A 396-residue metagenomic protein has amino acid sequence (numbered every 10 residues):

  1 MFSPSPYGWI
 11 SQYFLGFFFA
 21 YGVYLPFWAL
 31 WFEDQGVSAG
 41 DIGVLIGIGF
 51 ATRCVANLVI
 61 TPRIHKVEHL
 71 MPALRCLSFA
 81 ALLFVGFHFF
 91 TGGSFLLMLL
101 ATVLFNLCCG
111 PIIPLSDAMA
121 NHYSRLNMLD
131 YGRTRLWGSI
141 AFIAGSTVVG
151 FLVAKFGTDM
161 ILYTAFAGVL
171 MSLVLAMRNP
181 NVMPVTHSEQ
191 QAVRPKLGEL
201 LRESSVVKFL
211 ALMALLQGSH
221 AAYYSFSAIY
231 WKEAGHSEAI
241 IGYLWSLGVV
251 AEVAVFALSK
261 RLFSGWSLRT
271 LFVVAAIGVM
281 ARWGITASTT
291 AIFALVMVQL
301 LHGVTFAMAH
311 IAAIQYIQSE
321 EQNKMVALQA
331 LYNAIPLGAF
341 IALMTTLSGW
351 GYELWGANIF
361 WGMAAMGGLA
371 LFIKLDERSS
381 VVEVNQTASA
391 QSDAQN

Functional and structural regions predicted by a protein language model:
M1-P4, N179-M213: Juxtamembrane intracellular "pre-TM" segments in multi-pass secondary transporters
F2-R53, V206-L244, H310: Helix-loop boundary and gating motifs at the non-cytosolic
L15, F84, F95-I113, A214 (+1 more regions): Hydrophobic core of transmembrane alpha-helices in multi-pass small-molecule transporters, especially MFS/SLC-type
V55-H69, V153, A254-S267, Y352: Helix-to-loop junctions at the C-terminal end of transmembrane segments in multipass secondary transporters
P72-G86, T270-I285: Structural signature of the two symmetry-related core transmembrane helices
C109-R125, A307-E321: Intracellular juxtamembrane helix-capping segments at the cytosolic ends of symmetry-related transmembrane helices
I161-M177, N358-E377: Symmetry-related core transmembrane helices of the 12-TM Major Facilitator Superfamily/SLC fold
V326-L354: A late C-terminal transmembrane helix in Major Facilitator Superfamily
